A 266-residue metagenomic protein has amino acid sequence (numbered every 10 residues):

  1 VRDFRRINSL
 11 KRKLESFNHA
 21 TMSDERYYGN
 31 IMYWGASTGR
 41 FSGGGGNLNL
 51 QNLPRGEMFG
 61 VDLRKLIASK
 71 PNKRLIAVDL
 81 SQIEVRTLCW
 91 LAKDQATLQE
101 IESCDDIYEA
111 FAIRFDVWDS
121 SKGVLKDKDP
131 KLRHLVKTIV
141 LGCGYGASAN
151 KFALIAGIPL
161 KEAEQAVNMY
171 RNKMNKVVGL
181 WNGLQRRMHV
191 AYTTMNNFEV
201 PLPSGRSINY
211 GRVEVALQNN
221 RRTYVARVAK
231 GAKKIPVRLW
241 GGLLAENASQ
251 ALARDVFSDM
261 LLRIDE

Functional and structural regions predicted by a protein language model:
V1-K126, G183-E266: Acidic, glycine-rich two-metal-ion catalytic cores of nucleic acid-processing enzymes
R6-N8, R133, G146: Short, amphipathic alpha-helical segments
Q82, A110, H134, V140 (+1 more regions): A broad detector of short, well-ordered amphipathic alpha-helices that serve as recognition/interaction surfaces
L98-Q99, D127-K128, T138-G142: A short, ordered amphipathic alpha-helix with a cationic face
F111, F115, L135-N150, P203-S204: Core structural elements
V117-L135, P159-V167: Short, surface-exposed acidic
G142-M188: Extended, well-ordered alpha-helical scaffold/bundle regions in very large, multi-domain proteins
